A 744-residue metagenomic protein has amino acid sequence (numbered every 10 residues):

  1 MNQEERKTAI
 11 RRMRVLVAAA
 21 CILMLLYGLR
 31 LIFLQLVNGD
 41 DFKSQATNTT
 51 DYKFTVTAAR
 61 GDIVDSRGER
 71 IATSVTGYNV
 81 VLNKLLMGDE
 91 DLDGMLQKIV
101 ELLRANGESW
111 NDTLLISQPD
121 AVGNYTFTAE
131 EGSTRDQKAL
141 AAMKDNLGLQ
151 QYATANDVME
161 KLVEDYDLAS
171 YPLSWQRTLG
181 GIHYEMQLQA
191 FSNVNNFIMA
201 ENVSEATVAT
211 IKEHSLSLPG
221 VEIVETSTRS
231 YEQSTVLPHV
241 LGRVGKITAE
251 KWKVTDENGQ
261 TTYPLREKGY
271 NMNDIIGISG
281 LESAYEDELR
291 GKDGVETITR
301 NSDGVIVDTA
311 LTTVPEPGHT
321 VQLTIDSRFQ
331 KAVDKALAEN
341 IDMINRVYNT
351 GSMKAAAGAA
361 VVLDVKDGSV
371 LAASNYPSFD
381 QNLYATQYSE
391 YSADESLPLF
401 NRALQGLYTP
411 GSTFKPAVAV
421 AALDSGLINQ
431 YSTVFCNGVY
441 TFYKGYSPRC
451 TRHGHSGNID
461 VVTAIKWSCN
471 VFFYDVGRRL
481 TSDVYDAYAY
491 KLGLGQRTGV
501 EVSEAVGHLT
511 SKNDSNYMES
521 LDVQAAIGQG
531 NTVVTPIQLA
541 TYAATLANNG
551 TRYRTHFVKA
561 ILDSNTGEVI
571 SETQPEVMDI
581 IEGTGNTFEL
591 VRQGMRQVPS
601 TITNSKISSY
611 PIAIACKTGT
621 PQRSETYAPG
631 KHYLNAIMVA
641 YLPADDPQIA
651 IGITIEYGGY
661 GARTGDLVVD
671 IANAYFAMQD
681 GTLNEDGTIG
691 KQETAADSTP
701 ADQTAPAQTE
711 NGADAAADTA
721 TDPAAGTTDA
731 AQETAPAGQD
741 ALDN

Functional and structural regions predicted by a protein language model:
M1-V314, T350-A359, D714, D718 (+1 more regions): Membrane-proximal periplasmic segments of bacterial cell-envelope enzymes, especially penicillin-binding proteins
N38-F42, Q381, M678, T682: Transmembrane helix-loop junctions in multipass membrane proteins, especially transporters and channels
A72-T73, Y78, T299-E316, I325 (+4 more regions): Beta-lactam-recognizing serine transpeptidase/beta-lactamase-like catalytic domain environment
E90-E101, A209, E213, P238-G242 (+18 more regions): Solvent-exposed, polar/charged alpha-helical surfaces in well-ordered, non-transmembrane soluble domains, broadly
V194-S215, V224-T235, H239, R243 (+6 more regions): Conserved SxxK-family serine transpeptidase/carboxypeptidase catalytic domain of penicillin-binding proteins
E286, R290-D293, D303-G304, D334-D342 (+3 more regions): Amphipathic, well-packed alpha-helical segments that form the structural scaffold of globular domains
A336-Y348, G426, P599: Structural motif corresponding to the C-terminal cap of alpha-helices
